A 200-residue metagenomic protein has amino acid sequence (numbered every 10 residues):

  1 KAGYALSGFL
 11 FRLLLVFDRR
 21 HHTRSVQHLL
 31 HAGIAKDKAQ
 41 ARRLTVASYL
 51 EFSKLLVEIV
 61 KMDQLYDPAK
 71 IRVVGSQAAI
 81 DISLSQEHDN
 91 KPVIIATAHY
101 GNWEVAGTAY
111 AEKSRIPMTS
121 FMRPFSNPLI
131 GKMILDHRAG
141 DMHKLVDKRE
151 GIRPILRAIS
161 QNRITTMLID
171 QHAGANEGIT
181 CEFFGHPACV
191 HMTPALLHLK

Functional and structural regions predicted by a protein language model:
K1-T97, N102, G131-D136, M142: Membrane-anchoring hydrophobic helices of lipid-metabolizing enzymes
T23-R24, P124-P128, P187-H191: Active-site metal-coordination segments of metallo-dependent hydrolases
R24, V105, M133, R153 (+1 more regions): Short Gly/charged-rich anion-binding patches and loops
A39-Q40, F121, K148, H191: Residue-level detector of family-conserved "landmark" positions at structurally sensitive sites
I59-K61, A139-H143, T166-Q171, A188: Short, structured secondary-structure boundary patches
Q86, A111, R138, A158 (+1 more regions): A generic structural signal for well-ordered alpha-helical segments
D89-R149, H172-F184: Catalytic core of membrane glycerolipid acyltransferases/transacylases, capturing the structured, soluble-facing
P117, E150-K200: Membrane-associated lipid acylation/remodeling enzymes share a hydrophobic transmembrane-juxtamembrane segment
